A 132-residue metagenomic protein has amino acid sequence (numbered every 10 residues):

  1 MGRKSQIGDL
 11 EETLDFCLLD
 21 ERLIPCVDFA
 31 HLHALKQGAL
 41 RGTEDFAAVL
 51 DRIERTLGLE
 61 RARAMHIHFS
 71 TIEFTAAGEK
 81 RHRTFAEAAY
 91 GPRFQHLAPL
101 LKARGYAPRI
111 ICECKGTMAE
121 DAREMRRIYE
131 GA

Functional and structural regions predicted by a protein language model:
M1-E79, R83: Acidic/histidine-rich catalytic cores of soluble enzymes
K4-I7, G91, M118-A119: Loop/helix-junction capping segments adjacent to catalytic residues or to phosphate/diphosphate-binding pockets
T43-E44, G91-H96, R109: A structural signal for the main folded, soluble domain(s) of proteins
L50-L59, A88-A103: A short, acidic, amphipathic alpha-helical segment used as a generic capping/interface helix at domain edges
R63-M65, Y106-I110: A short pocket-lining beta-strand/turn micro-motif at the edge of beta-sheets
L100-A107, Y129-G131: S-adenosyl-L-methionine
I110-E120: A short, acidic, flexible beta-alpha connecting loop/helix-capping segment that sits on the rim of active
M118-A132: C-terminal helical cap(s) of enzyme catalytic domains, especially alpha/beta-barrels
